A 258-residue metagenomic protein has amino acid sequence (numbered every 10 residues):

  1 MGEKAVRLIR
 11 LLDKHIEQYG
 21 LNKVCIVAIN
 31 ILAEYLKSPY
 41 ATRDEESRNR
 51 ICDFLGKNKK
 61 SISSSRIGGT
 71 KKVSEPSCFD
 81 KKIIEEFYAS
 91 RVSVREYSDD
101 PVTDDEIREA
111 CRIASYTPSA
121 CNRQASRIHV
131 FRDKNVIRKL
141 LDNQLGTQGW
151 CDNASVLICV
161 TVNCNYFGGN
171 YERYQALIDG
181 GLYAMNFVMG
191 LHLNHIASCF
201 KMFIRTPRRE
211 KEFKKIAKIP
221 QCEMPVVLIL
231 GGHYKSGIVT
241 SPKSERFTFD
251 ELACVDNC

Functional and structural regions predicted by a protein language model:
M1-C258: Acidic, surface-exposed loops and disordered segments
